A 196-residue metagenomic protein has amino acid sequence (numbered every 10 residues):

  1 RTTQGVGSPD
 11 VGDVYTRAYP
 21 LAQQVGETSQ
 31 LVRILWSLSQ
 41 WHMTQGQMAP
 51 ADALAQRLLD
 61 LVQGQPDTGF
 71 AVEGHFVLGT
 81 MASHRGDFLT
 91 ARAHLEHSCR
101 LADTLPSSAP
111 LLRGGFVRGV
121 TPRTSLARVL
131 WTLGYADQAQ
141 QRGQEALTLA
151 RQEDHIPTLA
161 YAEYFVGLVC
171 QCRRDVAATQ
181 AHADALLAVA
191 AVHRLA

Functional and structural regions predicted by a protein language model:
R1-L101, S107-P110, T124-Q141, E153 (+3 more regions): Inter-helical turn/loop elements of alpha-helical hairpins
A109-V117: Acidic, Ser/Thr- and Gly/Pro-rich intrinsically disordered linkers and low-complexity segments that flank or connect
R118-P122: Extended HEAT/HEAT-like alpha-solenoid repeat tracts in very large eukaryotic scaffold/adaptor proteins
E145, A185: N-terminal substrate-binding region of glycoside hydrolase catalytic domains
L187, A191-V192: Long, internal scaffold/assembly segments composed of regular secondary structure
